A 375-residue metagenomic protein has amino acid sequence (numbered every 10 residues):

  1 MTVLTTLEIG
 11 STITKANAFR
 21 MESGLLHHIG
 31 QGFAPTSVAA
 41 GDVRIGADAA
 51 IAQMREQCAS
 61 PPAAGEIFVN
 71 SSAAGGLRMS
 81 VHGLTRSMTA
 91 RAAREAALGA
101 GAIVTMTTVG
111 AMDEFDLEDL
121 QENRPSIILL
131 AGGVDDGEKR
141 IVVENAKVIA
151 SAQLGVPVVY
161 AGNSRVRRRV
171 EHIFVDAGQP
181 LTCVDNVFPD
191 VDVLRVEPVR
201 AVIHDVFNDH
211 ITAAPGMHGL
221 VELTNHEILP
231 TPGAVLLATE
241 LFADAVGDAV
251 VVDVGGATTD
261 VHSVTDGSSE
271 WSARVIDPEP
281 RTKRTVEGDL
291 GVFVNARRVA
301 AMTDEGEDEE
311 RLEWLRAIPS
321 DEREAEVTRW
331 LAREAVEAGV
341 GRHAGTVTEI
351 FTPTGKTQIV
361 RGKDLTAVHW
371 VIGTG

Functional and structural regions predicted by a protein language model:
M1-T6, E22-D248, E324, W330-L331 (+4 more regions): Nucleotide/phosphate-binding catalytic cleft detector across ATP-hydrolyzing and phosphate-transferring enzymes
T5-K15, S72, D253-T259, V371-T374: Asp-based phosphoryl-transfer active-site loop
A16-A18, S263: Conserved blade-register residue in beta-propeller folds
P35-A49, G99, G155, I228-P230 (+1 more regions): Glycine-rich phosphate-binding loop plus the immediately following alpha-helix
G76-L77, D136-G137, V166-R168, A257-V261 (+2 more regions): Flexible loop/turn segments at secondary-structure boundaries
I228-E287, G291-F293: Long, internal scaffold/assembly segments composed of regular secondary structure
V264-G267, V292, A296, A338-G345: Short, well-ordered loop/turn and helix-capping segments at boundaries between secondary-structure elements and domains
